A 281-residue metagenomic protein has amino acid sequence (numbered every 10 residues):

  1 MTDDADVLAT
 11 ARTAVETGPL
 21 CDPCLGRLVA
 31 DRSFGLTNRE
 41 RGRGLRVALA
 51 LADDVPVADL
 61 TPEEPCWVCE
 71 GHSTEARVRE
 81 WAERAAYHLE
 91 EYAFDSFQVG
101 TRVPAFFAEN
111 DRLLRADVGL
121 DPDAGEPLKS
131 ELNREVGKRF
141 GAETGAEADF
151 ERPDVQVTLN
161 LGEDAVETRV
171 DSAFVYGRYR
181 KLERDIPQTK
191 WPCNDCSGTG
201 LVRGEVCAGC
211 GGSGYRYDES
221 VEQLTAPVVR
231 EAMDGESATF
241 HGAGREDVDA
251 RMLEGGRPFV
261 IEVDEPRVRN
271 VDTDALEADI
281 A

Functional and structural regions predicted by a protein language model:
M1-A281: Catalytic/RNA-binding core of pseudouridine synthases
